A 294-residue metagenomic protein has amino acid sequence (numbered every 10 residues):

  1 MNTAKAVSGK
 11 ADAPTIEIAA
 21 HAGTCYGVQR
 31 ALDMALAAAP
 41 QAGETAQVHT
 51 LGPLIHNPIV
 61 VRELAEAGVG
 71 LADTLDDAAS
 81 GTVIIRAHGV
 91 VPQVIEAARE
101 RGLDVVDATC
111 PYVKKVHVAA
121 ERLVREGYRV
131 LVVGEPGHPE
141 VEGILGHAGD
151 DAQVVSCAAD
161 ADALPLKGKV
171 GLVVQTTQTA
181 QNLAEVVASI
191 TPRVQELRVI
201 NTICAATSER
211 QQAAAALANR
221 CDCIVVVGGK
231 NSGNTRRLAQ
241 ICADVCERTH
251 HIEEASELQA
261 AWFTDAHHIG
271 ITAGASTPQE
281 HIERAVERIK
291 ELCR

Functional and structural regions predicted by a protein language model:
N2-R294: The feature marks the mature, well-folded catalytic cores of soluble enzymes
